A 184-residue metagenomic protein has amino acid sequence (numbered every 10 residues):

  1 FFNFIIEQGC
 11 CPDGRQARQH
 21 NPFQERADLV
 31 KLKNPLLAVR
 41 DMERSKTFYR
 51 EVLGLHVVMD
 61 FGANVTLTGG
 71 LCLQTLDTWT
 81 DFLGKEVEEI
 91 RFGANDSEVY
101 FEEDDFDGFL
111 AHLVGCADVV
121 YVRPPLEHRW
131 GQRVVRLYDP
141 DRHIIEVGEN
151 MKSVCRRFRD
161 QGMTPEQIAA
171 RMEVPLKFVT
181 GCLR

Functional and structural regions predicted by a protein language model:
F1-G9: Extreme N-terminal basic, low-complexity initiation segments that serve as generic localization/processing leaders
C10-R44, S97-V99, N150-R184: N-terminal beta-strand motif that seeds the catalytic metal site of vicinal oxygen chelate
G14, H56-G93, I144-E149: Conserved short beta-strand elements that form part of the metal-binding/catalytic scaffold of enzyme active sites
R40-M42, A94-D141, Q161, V174-K177 (+1 more regions): Vicinal oxygen chelate
D41-L55: Amphipathic alpha-helical segments
E51-V58, D118-V119, V174: Conserved acetyl-CoA-binding loop of GNAT-fold acetyltransferases
R136-S153: A contiguous, mid-protein "functional segment" used to position or interact with cofactors/ions or partner subunits
